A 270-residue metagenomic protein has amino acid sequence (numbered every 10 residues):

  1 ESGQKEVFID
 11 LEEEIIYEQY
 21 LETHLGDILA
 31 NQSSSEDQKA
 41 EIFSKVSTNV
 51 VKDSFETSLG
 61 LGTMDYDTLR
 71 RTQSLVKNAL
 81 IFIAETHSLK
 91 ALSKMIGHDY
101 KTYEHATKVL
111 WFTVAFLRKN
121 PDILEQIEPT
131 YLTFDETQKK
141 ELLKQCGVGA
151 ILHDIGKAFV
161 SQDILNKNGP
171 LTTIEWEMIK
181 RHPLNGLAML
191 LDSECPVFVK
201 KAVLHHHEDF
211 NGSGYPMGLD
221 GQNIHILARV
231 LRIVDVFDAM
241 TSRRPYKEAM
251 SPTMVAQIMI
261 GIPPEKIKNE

Functional and structural regions predicted by a protein language model:
E1-T63, R70-Q73, F82, T86 (+2 more regions): Terminal helices and disordered tails flanking the catalytic cores of nucleotide-processing hydrolases
K5-E6, L89, L152, N185 (+3 more regions): A general structural signal for well-ordered secondary-structure junctions
S34-K180, L187-E194: Acidic/His-rich, divalent-metal-binding segments that scaffold phosphate/diphosphate chemistry
D99, H206-F210: Short, internal active-site loops enriched in acidic
D122-V148, L190-H206, I224-I233, E248-M254 (+1 more regions): Acidic/histidine metal-binding catalytic segments
N166-M189, F210-E270: Divalent-cation-assisted or electrostatically stabilized phosphate/pyrophosphate-binding catalytic cores
